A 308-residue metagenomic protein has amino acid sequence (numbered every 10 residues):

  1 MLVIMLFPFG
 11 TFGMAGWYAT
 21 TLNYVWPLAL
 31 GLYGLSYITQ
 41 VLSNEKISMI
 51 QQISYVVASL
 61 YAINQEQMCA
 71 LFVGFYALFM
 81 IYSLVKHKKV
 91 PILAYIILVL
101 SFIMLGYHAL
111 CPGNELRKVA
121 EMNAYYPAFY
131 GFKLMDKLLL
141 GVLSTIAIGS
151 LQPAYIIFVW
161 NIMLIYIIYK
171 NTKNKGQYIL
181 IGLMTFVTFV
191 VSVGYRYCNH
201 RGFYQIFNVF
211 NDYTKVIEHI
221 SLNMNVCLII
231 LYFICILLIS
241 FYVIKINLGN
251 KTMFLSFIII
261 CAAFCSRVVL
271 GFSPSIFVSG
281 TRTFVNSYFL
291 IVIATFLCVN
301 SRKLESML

Functional and structural regions predicted by a protein language model:
M1-L2, I53-A58, I96-F102, M184-T185 (+1 more regions): Alpha-helical transmembrane segments
M1-T39, H219-I239, S266-T295: Membrane-interface micro-motifs in multi-pass membrane enzymes
Y33-Q40, F75-S83, M163-I167, Y232-K245 (+1 more regions): Transmembrane alpha-helices and membrane-interface helical segments of multi-pass integral membrane enzymes
Q40-L60, I92-I96, S306: Short hydrophobic alpha-helices at membrane interfaces in multi-pass membrane enzymes
L42-K46, V85, T172, N247 (+1 more regions): Membrane-interfacial segments
M49-A77, F102-I103: Membrane-interface alpha helices of multi-pass inner-membrane proteins
Q67-A70, L84, K89-V243, C265-R282: Transmembrane catalytic cores of multi-pass membrane glycosyltransferases and polysaccharide-assembly enzymes
G182-T185, C235-I260, F264, K303-L308: Signature aromatic-anchored transmembrane alpha helix within multi-pass, membrane-resident enzymes that catalyze glycan
